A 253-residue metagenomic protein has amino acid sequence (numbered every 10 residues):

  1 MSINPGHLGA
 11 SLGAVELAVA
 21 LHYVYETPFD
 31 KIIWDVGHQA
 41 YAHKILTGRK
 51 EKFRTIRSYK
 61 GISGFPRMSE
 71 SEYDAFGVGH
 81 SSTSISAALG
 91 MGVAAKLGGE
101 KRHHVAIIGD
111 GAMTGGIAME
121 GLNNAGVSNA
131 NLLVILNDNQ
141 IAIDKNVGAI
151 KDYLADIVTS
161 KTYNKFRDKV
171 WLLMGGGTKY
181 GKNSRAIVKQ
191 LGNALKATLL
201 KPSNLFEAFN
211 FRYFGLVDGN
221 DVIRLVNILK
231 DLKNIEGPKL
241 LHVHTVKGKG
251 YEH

Functional and structural regions predicted by a protein language model:
M1-T47, L205-V246: N-terminal amphipathic, basic-rich helices that act as targeting or association modules
I3-N4, A106-I107, A186-K189: A short, structure-level motif marking secondary-structure boundaries and short turns
G6-S128: Cofactor-binding active-site loop characterized by glycine-rich and histidine/acidic residues
Y25-H38, G61-S69, N137, I143 (+2 more regions): Charged, low-complexity, helix/coiled-coil-prone segments
D35, I107-I108, L133-N137, H242-V246: Short beta-strand segments
H104, L132-L133, Y213, K239: Hydrophobic anchor at the start of a short beta-strand that flanks the dinucleotide cofactor-binding loop
G115-N137, V147, K151-S160: A short alpha/beta connector and helix-capping loop motif
Q140-H253: Long, well-ordered, tryptophan-enriched scaffold segments
